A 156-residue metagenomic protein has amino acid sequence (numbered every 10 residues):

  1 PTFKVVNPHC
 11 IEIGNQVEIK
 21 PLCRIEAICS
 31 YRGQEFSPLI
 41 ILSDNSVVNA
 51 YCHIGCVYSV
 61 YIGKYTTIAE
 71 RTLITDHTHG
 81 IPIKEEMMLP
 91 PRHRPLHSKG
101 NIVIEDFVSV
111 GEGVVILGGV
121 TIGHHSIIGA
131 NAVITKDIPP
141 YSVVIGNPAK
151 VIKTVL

Functional and structural regions predicted by a protein language model:
P1-D76, S98-V110, V114-I116, H124 (+2 more regions): Domain-scale signature associated with acetyltransferase and cell-envelope carbohydrate enzymes
I83-P95: Short glycine/proline- and charge-enriched loop/turn segments that cap or connect secondary-structure elements
V120: Extracellular carbohydrate recognition
I128: Binuclear metal-ion centers of metallo-dependent hydrolases, dominated by the metallo-beta-lactamase
